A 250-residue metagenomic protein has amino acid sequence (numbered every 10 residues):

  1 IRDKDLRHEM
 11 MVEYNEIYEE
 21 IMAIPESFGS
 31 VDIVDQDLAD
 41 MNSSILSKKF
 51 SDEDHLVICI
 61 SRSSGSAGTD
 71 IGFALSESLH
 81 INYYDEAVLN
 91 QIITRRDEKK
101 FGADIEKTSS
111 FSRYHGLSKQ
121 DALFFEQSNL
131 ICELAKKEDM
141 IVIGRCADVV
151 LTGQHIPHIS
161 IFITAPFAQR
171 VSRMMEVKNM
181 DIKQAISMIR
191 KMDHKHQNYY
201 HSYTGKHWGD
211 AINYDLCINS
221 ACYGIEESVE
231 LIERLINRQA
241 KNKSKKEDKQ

Functional and structural regions predicted by a protein language model:
I1-V31, V149, I182-E226: Small-molecule kinase domains that catalyze NTP-dependent phosphoryl transfer to phosphate-bearing small molecules
S43-K49: Pre-Walker A adenine-sensing motif
E53-I58, E138: Pre-Walker A (Motif I) flank of P-loop NTPase domains
C59-S76: Glycine-rich phosphate-binding P-loop
L89-D139: ATP-dependent small-molecule kinase phosphotransfer cores that center on conserved nucleotide phosphate-binding segments
S128, I225-E233: Short, amphipathic alpha-helical "lid/cap" segments that border enzyme active or binding sites
I156-E176, I182-R190: Conserved phosphate-donor/acceptor-positioning beta-strand/loop module used by diverse small-molecule
